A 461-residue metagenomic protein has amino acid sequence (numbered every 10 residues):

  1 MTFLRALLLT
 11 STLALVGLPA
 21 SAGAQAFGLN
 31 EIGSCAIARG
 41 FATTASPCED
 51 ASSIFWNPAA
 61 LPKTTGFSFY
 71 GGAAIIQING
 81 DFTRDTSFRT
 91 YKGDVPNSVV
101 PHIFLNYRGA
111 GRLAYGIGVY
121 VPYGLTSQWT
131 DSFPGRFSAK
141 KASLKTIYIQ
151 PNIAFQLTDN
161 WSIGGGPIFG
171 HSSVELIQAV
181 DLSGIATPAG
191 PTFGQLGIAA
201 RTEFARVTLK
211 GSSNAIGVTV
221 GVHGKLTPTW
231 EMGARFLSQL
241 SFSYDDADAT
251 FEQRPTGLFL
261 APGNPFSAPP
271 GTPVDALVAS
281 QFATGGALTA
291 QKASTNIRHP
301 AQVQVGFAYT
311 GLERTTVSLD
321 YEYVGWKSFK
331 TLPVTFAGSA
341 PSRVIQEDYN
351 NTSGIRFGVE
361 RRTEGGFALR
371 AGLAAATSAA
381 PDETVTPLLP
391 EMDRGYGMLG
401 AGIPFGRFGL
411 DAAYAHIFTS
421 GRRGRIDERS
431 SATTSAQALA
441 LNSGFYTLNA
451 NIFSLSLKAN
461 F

Functional and structural regions predicted by a protein language model:
M1-L8: Bacterial N-terminal signal peptides that target proteins for export
A14-A22: C-terminal segment of classical bacterial N-terminal signal peptides
G23-G40, T44, G66, T83-T86 (+1 more regions): Outer-membrane beta-barrel porins/channels
F41, A45-L61: Periplasmic N-terminal accessory/gating domains of Gram-negative outer-membrane beta-barrel systems
F41-A45, S68-Q77, T90: Short strand-turn segments of transmembrane beta-barrel domains in outer membranes, especially the first one or two
P58, T86-S87: Beta-barrel outer-membrane channel/assembly domains of diderm bacteria
I78-F82: Short, solvent-exposed loop/turn elements at domain surfaces
